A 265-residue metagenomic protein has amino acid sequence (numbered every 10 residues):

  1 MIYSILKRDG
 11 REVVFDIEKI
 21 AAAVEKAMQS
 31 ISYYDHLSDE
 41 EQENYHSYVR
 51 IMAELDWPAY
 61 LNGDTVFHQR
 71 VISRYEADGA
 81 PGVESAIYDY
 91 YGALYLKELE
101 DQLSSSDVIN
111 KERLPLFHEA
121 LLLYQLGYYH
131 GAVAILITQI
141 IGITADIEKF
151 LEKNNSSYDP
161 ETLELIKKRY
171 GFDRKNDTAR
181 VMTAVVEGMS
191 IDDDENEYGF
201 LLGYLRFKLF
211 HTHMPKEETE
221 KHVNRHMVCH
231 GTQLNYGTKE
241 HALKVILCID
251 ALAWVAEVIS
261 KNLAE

Functional and structural regions predicted by a protein language model:
M1-D35, E40: Long, C-terminal-biased catalytic regions of enzyme "large/alpha" subunits
M1-I5, N110-Q125, N224, V228-G231: Short amphipathic alpha-helical segments and their helix-coil junctions
K7-R11, G127, L234: A generic structural motif
D16, Y91, V108-L116, T219-V223: Helix-boundary capping/turn motifs
Q29, Y34-L103: Internal, Lys/Arg-enriched amphipathic helical interaction segments that engage polyanionic partners
L96-K111, M189, F210-P215: An acidic intrinsically disordered interaction segment
S104-I140: A long, hydrophobic alpha-helical segment
H130-A134, T138-E265: Amphipathic, oligomerization/interface secondary-structure segments
